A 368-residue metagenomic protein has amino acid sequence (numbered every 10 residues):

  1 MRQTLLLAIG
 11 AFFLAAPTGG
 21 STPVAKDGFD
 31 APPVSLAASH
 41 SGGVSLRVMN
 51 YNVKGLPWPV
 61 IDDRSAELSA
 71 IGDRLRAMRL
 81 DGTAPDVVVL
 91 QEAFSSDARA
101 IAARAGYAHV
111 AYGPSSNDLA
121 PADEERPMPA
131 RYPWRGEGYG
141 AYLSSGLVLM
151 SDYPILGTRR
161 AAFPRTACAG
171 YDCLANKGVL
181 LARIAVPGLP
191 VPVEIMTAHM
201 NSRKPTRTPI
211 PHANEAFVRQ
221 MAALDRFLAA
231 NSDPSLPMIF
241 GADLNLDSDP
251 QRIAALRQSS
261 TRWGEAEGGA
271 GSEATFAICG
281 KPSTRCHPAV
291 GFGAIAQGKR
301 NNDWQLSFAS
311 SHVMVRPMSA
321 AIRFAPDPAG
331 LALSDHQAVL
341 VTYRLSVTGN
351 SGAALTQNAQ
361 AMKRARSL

Functional and structural regions predicted by a protein language model:
R2-I9, F13-A105, P114-W134, Y139-S144 (+1 more regions): N-terminal, active-site-proximal structural segment of metallo-dependent hydrolase catalytic domains
P23-L36, R226-I239, L244-L368: Metal-dependent phosphoester-hydrolase catalytic domains
L36-M49, L147-G157, A161, L174-N201 (+1 more regions): Beta-strand-turn-beta hairpins that frame and shape the catalytic cleft of phosphate-ester-processing enzymes
R47-V53, I71-I101, M150, A182 (+4 more regions): Active-site beta-strand/loop signature of hydrolases that rely on acidic residues for catalysis
V53-P57, A93-D97, S116-L119, P154-L156 (+4 more regions): Solvent-exposed loop/turn segments at secondary-structure junctions within structured extracellular/periplasmic domains
L56-V60, A162-Y171, M200-E215: Surface-exposed cleft-lining segments at the edges of enzyme active sites
Y107-P114, W263-A266: Short hydrophobic/aromatic-enriched beta-strand-loop microsegments
M128-R135, Y139, P154-R159, L189-V191 (+2 more regions): Short helix-loop capping/hinge motifs at secondary-structure junctions, enriched in acidic/polar residues
